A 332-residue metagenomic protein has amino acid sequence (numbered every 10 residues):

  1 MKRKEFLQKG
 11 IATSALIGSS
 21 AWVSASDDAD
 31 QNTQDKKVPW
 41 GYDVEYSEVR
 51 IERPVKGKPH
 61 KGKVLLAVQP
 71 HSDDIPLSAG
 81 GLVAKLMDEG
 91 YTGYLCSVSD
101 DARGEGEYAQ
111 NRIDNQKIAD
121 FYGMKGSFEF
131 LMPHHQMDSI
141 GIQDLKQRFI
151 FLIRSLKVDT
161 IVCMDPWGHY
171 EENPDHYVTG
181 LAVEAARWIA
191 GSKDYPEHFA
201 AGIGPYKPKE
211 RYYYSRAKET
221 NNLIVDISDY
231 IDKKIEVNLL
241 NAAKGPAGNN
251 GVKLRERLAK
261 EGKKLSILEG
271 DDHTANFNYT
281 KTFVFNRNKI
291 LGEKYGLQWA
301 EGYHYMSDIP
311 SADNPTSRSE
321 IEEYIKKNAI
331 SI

Functional and structural regions predicted by a protein language model:
E5-S26: N-terminal export signals
L7, T33-E52, P59-K61, S192-G204 (+1 more regions): C-terminal accessory domains and tails appended to enzymatic cores
K9, D30-L156, E322-Y324: Active-site rim/loop-helix segments in enzyme catalytic domains that contact anionic ligands
D73, S99, S127, I161 (+3 more regions): Divalent metal-coordination and catalytic microenvironments
F149-W167, T179: Proline-aspartate-enriched helix->loop->beta-strand connector
D165-W167, R216-N221: Flexible glycine/proline-enriched surface loops and loop-helix/loop-strand junctions
E171-W188: Short Gly/Thr/Asp-enriched flexible loops that form oxyanion-binding sites at enzyme active sites
